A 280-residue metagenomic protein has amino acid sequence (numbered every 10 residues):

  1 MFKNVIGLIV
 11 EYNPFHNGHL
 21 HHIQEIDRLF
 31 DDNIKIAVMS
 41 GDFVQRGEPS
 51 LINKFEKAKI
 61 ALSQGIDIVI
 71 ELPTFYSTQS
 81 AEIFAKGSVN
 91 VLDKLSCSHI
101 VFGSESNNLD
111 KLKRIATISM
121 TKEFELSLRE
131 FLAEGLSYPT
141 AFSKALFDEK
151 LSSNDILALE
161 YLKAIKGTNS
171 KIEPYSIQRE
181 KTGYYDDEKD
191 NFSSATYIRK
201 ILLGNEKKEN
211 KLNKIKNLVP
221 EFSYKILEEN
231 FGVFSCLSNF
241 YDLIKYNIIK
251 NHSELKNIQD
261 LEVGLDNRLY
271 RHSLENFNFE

Functional and structural regions predicted by a protein language model:
M1-K57: N-terminal catalytic cores of NTP/NDP-binding nucleotidyl/phosphoryl-transfer enzymes
F2, V69, I83: Contiguous, function-dense segments enriched for cysteine-driven chemistry and partner/ligand-binding capacity
L8-I9, V38-M39, I70-L72, Y175-I177: Short beta-strands and strand-loop turn motifs
R28, L62, L92-D93: Non-catalytic positions within long, well-ordered alpha-helices that form the structural scaffold/packing of enzyme
K59-P73: A glycine-rich helix N-cap at a beta->alpha junction
L72-E280: Active-site cores that bind ATP or allylic diphosphates and position pyrophosphate for catalysis
